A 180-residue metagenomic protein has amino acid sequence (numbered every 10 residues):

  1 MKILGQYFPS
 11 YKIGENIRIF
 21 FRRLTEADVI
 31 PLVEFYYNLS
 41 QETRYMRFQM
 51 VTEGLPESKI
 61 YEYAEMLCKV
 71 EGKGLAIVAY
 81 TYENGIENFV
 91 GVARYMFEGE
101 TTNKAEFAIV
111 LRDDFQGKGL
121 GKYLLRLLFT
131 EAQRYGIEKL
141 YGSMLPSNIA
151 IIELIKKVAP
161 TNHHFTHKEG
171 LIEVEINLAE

Functional and structural regions predicted by a protein language model:
M1-E180: Long, contiguous binding/interaction regions
